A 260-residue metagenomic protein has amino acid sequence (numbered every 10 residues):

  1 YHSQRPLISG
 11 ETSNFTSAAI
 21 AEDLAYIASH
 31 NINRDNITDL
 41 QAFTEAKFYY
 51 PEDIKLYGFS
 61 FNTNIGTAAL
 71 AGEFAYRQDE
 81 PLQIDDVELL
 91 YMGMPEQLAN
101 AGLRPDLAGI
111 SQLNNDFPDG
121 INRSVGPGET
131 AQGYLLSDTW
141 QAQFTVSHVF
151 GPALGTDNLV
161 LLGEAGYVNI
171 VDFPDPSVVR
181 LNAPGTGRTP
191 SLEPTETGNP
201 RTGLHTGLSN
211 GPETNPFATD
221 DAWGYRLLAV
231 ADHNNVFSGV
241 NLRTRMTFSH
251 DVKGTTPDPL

Functional and structural regions predicted by a protein language model:
Y1, A69-A71, V160-L162, N241-R245: Residue-level detector of the transmembrane beta-barrel scaffold of outer-membrane proteins
H2-Q4, I65-T67, Y76-E80, H148-F150 (+3 more regions): Transmembrane beta-strands of outer-membrane beta-barrel pores
S9, N64, G151-L161, N234-R243: Short loop/turn motifs that connect adjacent beta-strands in outer-membrane beta-barrel proteins
E11-A19, V87-P95, S177-G185: Flexible, surface-exposed loop regions and adjacent strand-edge segments of Gram-negative outer-membrane beta-barrel
F43-K47, P127-G133, G211-P216, T256-P259: Extracellular loop and loop/strand-boundary signature of outer-membrane beta-barrel proteins
D53-Y57, D138-A142, D221-Y225, L260: Residues that define the transmembrane beta-barrel architecture of outer-membrane proteins
F59-T63, G72, F144-H148, G163 (+3 more regions): Residues on the lipid-exposed face of transmembrane beta-strands in outer-membrane beta-barrel proteins
P176-R180, E193-L260: Outer membrane beta-barrel transmembrane domains
